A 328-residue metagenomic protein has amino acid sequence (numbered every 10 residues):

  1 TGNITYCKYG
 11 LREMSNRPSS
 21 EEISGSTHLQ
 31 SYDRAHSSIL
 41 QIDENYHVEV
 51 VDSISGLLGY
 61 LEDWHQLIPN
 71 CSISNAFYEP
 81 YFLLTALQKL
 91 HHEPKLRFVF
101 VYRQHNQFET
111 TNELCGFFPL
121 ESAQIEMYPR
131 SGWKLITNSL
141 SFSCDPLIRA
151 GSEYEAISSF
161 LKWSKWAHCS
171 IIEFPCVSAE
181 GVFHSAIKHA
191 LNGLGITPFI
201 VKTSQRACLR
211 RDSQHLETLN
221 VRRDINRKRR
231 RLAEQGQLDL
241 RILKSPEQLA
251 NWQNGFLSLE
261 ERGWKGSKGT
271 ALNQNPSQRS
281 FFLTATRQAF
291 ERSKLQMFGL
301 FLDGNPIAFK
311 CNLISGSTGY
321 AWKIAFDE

Functional and structural regions predicted by a protein language model:
G2, Y6-I39, E153-L243: Acyl-donor-binding surface of acyltransferase catalytic domains
Q41-H47: Short, contiguous pre-domain boundary segments
H47-W133, C176-A190, L194-V201, D212-E328: A conserved beta-strand-loop-helix scaffold within acyl/acetyltransferase catalytic domains
S122-Q124, I148-A150, S164: Generic hydrophobic/packing signal
T137-S143, K188, Q205: Short, conserved phosphate-binding/catalytic loop or strand-edge motifs used in phosphoryl-/nucleotidyl-transfer
S139-E153, I324-E328: A short, internal acetyl-CoA/4′-phosphopantetheine-binding micro-motif in the GNAT/acyltransferase core
